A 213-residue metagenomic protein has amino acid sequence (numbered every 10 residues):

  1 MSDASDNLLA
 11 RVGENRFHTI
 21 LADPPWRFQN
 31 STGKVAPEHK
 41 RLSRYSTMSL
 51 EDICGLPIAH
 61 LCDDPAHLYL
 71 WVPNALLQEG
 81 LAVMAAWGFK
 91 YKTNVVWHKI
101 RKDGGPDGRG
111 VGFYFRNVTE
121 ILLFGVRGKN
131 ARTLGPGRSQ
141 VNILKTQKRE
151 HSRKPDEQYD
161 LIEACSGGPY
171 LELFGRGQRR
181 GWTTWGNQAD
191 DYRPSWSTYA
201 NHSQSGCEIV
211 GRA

Functional and structural regions predicted by a protein language model:
M1-A213: Class I S-adenosyl-L-methionine-dependent methyltransferase catalytic core
